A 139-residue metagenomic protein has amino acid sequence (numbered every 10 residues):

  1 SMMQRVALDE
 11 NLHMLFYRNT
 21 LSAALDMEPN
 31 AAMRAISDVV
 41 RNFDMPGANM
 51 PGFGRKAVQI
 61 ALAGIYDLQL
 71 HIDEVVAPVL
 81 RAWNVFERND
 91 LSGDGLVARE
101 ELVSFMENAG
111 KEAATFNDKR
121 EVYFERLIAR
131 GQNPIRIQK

Functional and structural regions predicted by a protein language model:
S1-K139: Non-heme di-metal
